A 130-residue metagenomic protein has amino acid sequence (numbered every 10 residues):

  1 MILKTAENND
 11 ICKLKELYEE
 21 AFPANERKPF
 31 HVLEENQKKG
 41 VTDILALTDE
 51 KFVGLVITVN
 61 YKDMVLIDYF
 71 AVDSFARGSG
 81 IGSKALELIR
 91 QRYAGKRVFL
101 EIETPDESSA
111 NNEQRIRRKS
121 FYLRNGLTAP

Functional and structural regions predicted by a protein language model:
M1-H31: Short amphipathic alpha-helix that is part of the acyltransferase structural core
E19-D49: Active-site rim helix/loop that mediates acceptor-substrate recognition in acyltransferases
A46, E50-V59, D63-A71: Conserved beta-strand in the GNAT
V72, G78-R92, I116: Conserved acetyl-CoA-binding loop-helix of GNAT-fold acetyltransferases
R92-Q114: Conserved GNAT acetyl-CoA-binding A-motif
A110-N112, R117-P130: Conserved catalytic-core motifs of GNAT/GCN5-like acyltransferases
